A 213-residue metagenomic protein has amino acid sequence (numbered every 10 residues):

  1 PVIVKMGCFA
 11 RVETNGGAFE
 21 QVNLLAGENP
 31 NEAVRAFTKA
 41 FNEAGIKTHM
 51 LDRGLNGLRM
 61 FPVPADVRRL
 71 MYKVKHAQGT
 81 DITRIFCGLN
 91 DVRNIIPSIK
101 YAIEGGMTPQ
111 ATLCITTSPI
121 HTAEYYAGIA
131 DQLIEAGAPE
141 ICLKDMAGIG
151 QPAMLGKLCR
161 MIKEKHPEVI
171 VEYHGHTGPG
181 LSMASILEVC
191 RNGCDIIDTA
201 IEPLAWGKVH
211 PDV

Functional and structural regions predicted by a protein language model:
V2-K5, A33-A40, L187-V189: Short amphipathic alpha-helices and their capping/turn segments at secondary-structure boundaries
V4-K5, H76, I134, C190: Non-catalytic positions within long, well-ordered alpha-helices that form the structural scaffold/packing of enzyme
F9-D131, G148-P152: Active-site beta->alpha loop and helix N-cap motifs at the rims of alpha/beta catalytic domains
T48, P109, I141, V171-Y173: Hydrophobic/aromatic residues located in beta-strands of well-ordered beta-sheets within soluble catalytic
T80, M107, A138, P167 (+1 more regions): Short phosphate-binding/catalytic loops that engage adenosine nucleotides
I85, I141, G193: Conserved, mostly hydrophobic/aromatic
A130-D145: Conserved C-terminal portion of the radical SAM core fold that forms the substrate/S-adenosylmethionine-binding
M146-V213: Catalytic alpha/beta core domains of metabolic enzymes, predominantly
